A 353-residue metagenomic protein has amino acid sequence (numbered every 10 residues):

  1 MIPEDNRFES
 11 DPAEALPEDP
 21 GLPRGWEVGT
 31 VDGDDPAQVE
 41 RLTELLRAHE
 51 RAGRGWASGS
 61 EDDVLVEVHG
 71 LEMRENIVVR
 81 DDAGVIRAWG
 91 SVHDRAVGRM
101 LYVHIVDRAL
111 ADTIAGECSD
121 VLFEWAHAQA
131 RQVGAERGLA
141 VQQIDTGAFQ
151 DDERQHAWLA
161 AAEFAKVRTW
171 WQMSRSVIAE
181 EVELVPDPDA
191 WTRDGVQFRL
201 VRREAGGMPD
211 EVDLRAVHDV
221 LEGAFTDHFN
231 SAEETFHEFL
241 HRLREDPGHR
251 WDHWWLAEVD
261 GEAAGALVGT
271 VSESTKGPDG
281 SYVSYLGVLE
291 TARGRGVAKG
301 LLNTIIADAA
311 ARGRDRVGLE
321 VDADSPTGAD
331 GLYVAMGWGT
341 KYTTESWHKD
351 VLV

Functional and structural regions predicted by a protein language model:
M1-P20, D94-R99, V106-Q197, R202-R203 (+1 more regions): Acyl-donor-binding surface of acyltransferase catalytic domains
I2-E61, P188-E234: Short amphipathic alpha-helix that is part of the acyltransferase structural core
G29-D34, R47-R137, I144, A148 (+2 more regions): Conserved donor-binding loop and adjoining core beta-sheet/short helix segment in diverse acyl/aminoacyl transferases
A88, R168-T169, G265, Y342: A structural microfeature
I114-Q132, A161, Y285-V288, G294-A311 (+2 more regions): Conserved acetyl-CoA-binding loop-helix of GNAT-fold acetyltransferases
I144-T146, V283, V317-V321: Conserved hydrophobic beta-strand within the GNAT/NAT acetyltransferase core sheet that lines the active-site cleft
A224-S272, L286: Phosphate-binding active sites in nucleotide-utilizing proteins
L302, S325-A329, W347-V351: Short glycine/proline-centered loop/turn elements that form peptide/ligand docking sites
